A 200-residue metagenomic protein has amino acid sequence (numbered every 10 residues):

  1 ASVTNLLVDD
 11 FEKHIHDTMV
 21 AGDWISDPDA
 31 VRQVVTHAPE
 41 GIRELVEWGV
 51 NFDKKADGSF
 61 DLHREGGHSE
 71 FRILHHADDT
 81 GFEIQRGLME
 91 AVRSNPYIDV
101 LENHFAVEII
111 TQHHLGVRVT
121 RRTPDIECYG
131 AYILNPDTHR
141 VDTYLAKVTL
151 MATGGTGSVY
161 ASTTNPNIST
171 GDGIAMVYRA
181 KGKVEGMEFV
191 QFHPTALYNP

Functional and structural regions predicted by a protein language model:
A1-I15, K54-A56, A77-P200: Residues forming the flavin
A1-V50: Redox-cofactor-proximal catalytic regions of oxidoreductases
I15-M19, D61-G67, V148-A152: Short amphipathic alpha-helical segments, especially helix-boundary/capping motifs
W24-P28, S59-Q85, G157-A161: Helix-loop-beta segment of a Rossmann-like dinucleotide-binding subdomain
Q33, E44-V50, E70-H76, L115-T123: Short, charged low-complexity intrinsically disordered segments located at boundaries of structured domains
G41, V50, G58, I73 (+1 more regions): A residue-level detector for conformationally permissive "hinge/kink" positions
E47-H68, Q112: Flavin (FAD/FMN) cofactor-binding and adjacent substrate-gating region of FAD-dependent oxidoreductase domains
